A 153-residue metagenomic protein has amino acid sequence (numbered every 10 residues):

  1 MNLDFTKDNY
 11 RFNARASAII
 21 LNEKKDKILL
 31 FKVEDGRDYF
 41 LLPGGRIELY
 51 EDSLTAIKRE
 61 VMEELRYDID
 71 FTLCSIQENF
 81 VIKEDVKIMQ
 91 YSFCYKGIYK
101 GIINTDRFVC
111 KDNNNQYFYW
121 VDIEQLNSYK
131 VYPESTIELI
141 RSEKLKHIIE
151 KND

Functional and structural regions predicted by a protein language model:
M1-S17, L21-E23: Acidic, metal-coordinating catalytic segment for phosphate/diphosphate chemistry, firing primarily on the Nudix
N13, D35-R37, L42, D68 (+1 more regions): Short connector loops at helix/strand junctions that flank enzyme active sites, especially segments positioning acidic
I20-L21, L30, G97, W120: Conserved hydrophobic "DFG−1" position in protein kinase catalytic cores
R37-F40, C110-D153: Nudix hydrolase/Nudix homology domain
I47-D70, N79-Y132: Unchanged
